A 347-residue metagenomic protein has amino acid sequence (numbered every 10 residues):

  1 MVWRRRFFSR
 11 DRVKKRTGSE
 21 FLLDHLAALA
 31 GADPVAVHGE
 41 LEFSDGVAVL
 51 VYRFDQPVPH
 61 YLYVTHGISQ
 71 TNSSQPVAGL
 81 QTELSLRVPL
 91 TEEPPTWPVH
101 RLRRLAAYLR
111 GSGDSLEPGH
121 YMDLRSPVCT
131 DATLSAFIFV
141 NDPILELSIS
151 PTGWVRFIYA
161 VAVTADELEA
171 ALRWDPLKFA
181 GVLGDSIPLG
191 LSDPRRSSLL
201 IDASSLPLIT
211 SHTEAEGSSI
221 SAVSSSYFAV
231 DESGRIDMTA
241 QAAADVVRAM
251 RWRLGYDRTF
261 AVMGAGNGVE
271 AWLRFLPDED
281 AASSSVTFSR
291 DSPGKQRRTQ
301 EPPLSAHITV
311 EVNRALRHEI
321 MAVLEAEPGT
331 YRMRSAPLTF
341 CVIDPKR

Functional and structural regions predicted by a protein language model:
M1-V37, R347: The feature captures two recurrent sequence modes
F21-S85, L116-G266, E270: Aromatic/basic-lined ligand-recognition segments that form π-stacking hydrophobic pockets flanked by Lys/Arg to engage
V58, L90-E92, D166, E279: Residues that cap or initiate secondary-structure elements
N72-T91, R332-R347: Short acidic, glycine/tyrosine-flanked loop/strand segments centered on an H-E-D-like triad
L86-V88, E92-P118: Compact, glycine/acidic-enriched structural inserts
V223-R347: Long C-terminal appendages of very large multidomain proteins
